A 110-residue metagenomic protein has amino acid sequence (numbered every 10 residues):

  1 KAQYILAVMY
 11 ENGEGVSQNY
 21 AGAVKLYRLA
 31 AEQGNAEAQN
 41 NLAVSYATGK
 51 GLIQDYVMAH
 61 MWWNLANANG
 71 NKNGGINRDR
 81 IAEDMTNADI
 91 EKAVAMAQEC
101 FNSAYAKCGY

Functional and structural regions predicted by a protein language model:
K1, I5, E37, M58 (+1 more regions): Start-of-helix register in tetratricopeptide repeats
Q3, N40-A47, I53, V57-A68: Short N-proximal segments of mature Sec-exported proteins
Q3-N12, V16, L26, N41-T48 (+1 more regions): Hydrophobic face of amphipathic alpha-helices that form TPR/SEL1-like repeat modules and related alpha-solenoid
S17-L29, I53-M61, A88-K92: Structural signature of tandem alpha-helical TPR/SEL1-like repeats, specifically the intra-repeat loop/turn
L29-E32, L65-A68, N102: Conserved structural position within tetratricopeptide repeats
K72-Y110: Terminal, low-structured helical/coil segments at or just beyond the last alpha-helical repeat
